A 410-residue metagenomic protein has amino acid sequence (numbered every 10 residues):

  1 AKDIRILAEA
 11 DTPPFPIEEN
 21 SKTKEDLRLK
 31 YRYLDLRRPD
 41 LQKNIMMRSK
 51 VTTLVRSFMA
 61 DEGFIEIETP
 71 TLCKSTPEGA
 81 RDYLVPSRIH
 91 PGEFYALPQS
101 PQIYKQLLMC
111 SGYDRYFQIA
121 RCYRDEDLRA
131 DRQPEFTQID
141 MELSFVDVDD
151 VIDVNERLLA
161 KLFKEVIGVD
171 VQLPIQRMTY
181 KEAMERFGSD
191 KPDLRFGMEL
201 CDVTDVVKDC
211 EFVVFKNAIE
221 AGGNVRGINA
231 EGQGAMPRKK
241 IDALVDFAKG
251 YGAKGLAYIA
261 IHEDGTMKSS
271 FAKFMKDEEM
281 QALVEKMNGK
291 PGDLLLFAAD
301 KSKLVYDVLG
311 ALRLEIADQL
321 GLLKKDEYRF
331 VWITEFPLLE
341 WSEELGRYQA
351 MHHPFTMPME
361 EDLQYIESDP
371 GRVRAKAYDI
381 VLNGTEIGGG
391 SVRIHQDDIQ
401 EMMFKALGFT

Functional and structural regions predicted by a protein language model:
A1-T410: Class II aminoacyl-tRNA synthetase catalytic cores and aaRS-like
